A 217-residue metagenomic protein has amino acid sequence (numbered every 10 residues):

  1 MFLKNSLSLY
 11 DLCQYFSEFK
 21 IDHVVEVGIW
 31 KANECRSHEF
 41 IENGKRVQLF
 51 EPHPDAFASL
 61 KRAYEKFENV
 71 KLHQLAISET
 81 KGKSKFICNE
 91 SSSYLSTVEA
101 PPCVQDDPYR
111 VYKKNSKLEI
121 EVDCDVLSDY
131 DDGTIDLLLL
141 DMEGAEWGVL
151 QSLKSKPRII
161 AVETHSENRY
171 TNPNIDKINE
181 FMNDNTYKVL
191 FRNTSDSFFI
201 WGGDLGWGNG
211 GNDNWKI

Functional and structural regions predicted by a protein language model:
M1-I217: Phosphate/nucleotide-binding beta-alpha loop and adjacent structural elements of enzyme active sites
